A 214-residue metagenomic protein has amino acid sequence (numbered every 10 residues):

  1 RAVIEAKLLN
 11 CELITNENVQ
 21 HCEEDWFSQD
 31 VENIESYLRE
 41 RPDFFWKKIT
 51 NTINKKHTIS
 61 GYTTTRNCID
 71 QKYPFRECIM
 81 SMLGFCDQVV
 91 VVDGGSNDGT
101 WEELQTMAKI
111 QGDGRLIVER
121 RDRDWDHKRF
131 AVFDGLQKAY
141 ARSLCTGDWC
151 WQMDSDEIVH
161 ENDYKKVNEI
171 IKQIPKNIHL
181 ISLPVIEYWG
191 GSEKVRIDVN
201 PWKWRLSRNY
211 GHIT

Functional and structural regions predicted by a protein language model:
R1-I53: Catalytic binding pocket for nucleotide-activated donors in carbohydrate/polymer assembly enzymes
A6, G94-G95, G99: Conserved short acidic donor-positioning loop in nucleotide-sugar-dependent glycosyltransferases
I59-R66, K72-E77, N97-Q152: Active-site-proximal specificity loops/subdomain of glycosyltransferases
F75-R76, M80, W101, G147 (+1 more regions): Short alpha-helix within the catalytic core of nucleotide-sugar-dependent glycosyltransferases
E77-V91, S96: Short, acidic, metal-binding catalytic loop of nucleotide-sugar glycosyltransferases
A131-G135, A139-R142, I158-T214: Catalytic-site signature of metal-activated, phosphate-bearing donor transferases, centered on the GT-A/GT-A-like
W149, D156-V159: Acidic metal-phosphate-binding loop of nucleotide-sugar-dependent transferases
